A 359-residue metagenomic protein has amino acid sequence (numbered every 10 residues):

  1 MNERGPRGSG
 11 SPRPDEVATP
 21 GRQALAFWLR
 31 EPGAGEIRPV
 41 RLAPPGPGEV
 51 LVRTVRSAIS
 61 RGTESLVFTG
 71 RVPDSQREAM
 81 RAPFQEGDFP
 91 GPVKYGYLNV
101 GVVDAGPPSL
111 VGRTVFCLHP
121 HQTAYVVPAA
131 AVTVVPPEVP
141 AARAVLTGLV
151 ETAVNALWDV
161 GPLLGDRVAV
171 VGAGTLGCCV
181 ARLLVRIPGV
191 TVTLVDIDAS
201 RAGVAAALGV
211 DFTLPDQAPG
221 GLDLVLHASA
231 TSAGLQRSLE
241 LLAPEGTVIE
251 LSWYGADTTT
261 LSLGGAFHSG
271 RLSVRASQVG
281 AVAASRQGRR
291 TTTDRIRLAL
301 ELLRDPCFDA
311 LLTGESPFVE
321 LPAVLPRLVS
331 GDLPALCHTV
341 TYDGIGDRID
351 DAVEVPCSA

Functional and structural regions predicted by a protein language model:
G5, P137-P215: Mid-domain Rossmann-like dinucleotide-binding core that forms the NAD(H)/NADP(H) cofactor-binding site
A43-I59, V67-H119: Glycine-rich beta-strand-centered segment in the early N-terminal region that forms part of a ligand/cofactor-binding
F116-A129: A structural motif shared across PLP-dependent enzymes of the aminotransferase-like
G203-R275: Glycine-rich cofactor phosphate-binding loops and adjacent beta1-alpha1 units of small-molecule cofactor enzyme domains
S262-L312, A323: C-terminal substrate-binding/catalytic core of Rossmann-like NAD(P)-dependent dehydrogenases/reductases
S330-L336: Glycine/proline-rich active-site loop of Rossmann-fold NAD(P)-dependent oxidoreductases
C337-A359: Phosphate-binding loop/pocket of nucleotide- and phosphate-handling active sites
